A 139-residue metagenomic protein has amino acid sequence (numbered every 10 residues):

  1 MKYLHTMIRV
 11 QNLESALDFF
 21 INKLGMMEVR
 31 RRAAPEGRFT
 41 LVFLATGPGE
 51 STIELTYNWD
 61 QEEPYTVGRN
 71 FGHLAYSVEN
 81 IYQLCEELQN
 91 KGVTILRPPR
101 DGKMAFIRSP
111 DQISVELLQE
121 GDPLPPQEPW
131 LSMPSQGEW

Functional and structural regions predicted by a protein language model:
M1-L17, F71-Y76, G121-W139: N-terminal beta-strand motif that seeds the catalytic metal site of vicinal oxygen chelate
M7-E50: Core segments of cupin and vicinal oxygen chelate
V29-R32, Y82-W139: Vicinal oxygen chelate
F43-A45, S77, F106-R108: Short, well-ordered beta-strand micro-motif
G47-S51, D60-E62, I81: Short, charged/polar surface micro-motifs in flexible loops or helix N-caps
I53-L55, F71, V115-L117: Short, structured motif recognition centered on aromatic/hydrophobic residues
Y57-Q61, Q119-D122: Acetyl-CoA-dependent GNAT
